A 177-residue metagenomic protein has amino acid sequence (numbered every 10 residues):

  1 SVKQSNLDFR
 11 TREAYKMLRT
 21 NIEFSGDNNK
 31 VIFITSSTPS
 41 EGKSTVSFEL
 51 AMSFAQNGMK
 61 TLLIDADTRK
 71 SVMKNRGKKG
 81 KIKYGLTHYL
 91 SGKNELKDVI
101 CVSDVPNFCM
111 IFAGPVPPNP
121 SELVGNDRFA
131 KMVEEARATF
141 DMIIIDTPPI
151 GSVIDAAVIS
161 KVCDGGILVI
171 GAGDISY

Functional and structural regions predicted by a protein language model:
V2-Y177: P-loop NTP-binding module
